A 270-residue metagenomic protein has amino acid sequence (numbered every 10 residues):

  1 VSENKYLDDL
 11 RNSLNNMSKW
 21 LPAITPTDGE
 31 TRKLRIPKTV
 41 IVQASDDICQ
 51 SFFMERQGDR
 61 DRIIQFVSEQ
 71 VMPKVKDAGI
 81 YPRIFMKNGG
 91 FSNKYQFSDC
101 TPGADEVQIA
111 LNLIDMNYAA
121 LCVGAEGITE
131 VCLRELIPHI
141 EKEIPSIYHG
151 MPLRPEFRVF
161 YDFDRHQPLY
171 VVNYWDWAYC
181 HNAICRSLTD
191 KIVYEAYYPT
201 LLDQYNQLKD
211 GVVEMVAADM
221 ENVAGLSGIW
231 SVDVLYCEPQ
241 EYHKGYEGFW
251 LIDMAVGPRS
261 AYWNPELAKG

Functional and structural regions predicted by a protein language model:
V1-E214: Active-site nucleotide/adenylate-binding loops and adjacent lid/helix of ATP-dependent enzymes
V159-Y161, N222-A268: Conserved metal-phosphate-binding beta-hairpin within the catalytic cores of diverse ATP-dependent phosphoryl-transfer
L201-L226, S231, Y236: Extended serine/threonine-enriched, polar tracts that run as long, contiguous segments within proteins
